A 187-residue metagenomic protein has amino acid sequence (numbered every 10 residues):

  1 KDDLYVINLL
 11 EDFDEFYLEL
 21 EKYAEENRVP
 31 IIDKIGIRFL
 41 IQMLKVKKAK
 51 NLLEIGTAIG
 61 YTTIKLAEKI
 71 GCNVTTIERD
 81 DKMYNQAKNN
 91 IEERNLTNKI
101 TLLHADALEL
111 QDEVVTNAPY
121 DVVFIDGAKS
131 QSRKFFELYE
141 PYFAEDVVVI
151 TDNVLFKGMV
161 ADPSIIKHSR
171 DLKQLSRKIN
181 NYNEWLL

Functional and structural regions predicted by a protein language model:
K1-V122, K129-I150, V154-L187: A short alpha-helical cap/connector motif
